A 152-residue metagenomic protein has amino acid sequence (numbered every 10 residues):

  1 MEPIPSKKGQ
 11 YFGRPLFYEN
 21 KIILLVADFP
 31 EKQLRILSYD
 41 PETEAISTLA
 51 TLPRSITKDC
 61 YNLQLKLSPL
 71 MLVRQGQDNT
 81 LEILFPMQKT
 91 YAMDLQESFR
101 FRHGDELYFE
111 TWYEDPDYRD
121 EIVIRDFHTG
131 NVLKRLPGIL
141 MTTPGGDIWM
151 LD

Functional and structural regions predicted by a protein language model:
M1-K7, P30-I56, L72-F99, Y113-D152: Surface-exposed loop/turn elements that mediate protein-protein interactions on large endomembrane-trafficking
E2-E19, I23, P53: Blade-loop segments of beta-propeller domains
F12, D59-Y61, Q96: Short small/polar-residue motifs
R14, T111-E114: Generic detector of ordered secondary-structure context
E19-N20, L67-L70, G104-E106, G146: Short coil/turn segments that connect the beta-strands within blades of beta-propeller domains
T57-S68: Charge-rich, low-complexity terminal tails
